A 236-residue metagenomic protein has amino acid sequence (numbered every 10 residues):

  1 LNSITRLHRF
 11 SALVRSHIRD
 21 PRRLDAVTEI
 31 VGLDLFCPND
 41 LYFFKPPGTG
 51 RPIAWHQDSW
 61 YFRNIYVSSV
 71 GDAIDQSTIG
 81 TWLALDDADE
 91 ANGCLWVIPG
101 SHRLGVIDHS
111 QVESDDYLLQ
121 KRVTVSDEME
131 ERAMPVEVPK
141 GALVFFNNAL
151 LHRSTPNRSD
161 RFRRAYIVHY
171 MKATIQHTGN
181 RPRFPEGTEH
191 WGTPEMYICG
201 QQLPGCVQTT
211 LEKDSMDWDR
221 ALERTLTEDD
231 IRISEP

Functional and structural regions predicted by a protein language model:
L1-W55, W60-Y66, S110, R181 (+1 more regions): Non-heme Fe(II)-dependent double-stranded beta-helix
L24, T28-F36, A73-D75, L85-A91: Secondary-structure boundary elements
L33-L35, N39-D40, R51-I53, S77-L83 (+2 more regions): Generic beta-strand structural signal
L41, P46, Q57-S59, I79 (+2 more regions): Short, structured patches in soluble enzyme cores that scaffold and shape functional sites
K45, I98-G105, R163, H169-I175: Short edge-strand/loop segments of extracellular domains
Q57-S59, N64-V67, S114-R132, F162 (+1 more regions): Short, surface-exposed loop/helix-turn segments at secondary-structure junctions that function as lids/hinges flanking
D75-T78, A88-R153: Double-stranded beta-helix
L143-F145, A149-P236: Non-heme Fe(II)/2-oxoglutarate
